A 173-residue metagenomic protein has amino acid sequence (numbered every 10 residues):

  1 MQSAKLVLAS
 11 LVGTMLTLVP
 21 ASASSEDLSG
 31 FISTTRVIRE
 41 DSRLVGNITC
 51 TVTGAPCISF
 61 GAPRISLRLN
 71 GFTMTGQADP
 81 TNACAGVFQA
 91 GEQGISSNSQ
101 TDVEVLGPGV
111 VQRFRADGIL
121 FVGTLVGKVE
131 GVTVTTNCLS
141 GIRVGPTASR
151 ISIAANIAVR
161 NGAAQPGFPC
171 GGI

Functional and structural regions predicted by a protein language model:
M1-A9: Bacterial N-terminal signal peptides that target proteins for export
A4, M15, S29, E104-L106 (+1 more regions): Intrinsically disordered, low-complexity regions of eukaryotic proteins
A9-L18: Bacterial N-terminal signal peptides
V19, A55, A62, D79 (+4 more regions): Intrinsic-disorder/low-complexity coil detector
A21-S25: Boundary at the C-terminal end of the N-terminal hydrophobic targeting segment
E26-R64, G71-P80, V110, F114-R115: N-terminal extracellular ligand-recognition/capping segment immediately after the signal peptide
D41, V45-G46, R64-T73, T101-R113 (+3 more regions): Right-handed parallel beta-helix
T53-I58, N82-S97, R113-V122, T136-G145 (+1 more regions): Extracellular beta-strand/beta-solenoid scaffold signature
